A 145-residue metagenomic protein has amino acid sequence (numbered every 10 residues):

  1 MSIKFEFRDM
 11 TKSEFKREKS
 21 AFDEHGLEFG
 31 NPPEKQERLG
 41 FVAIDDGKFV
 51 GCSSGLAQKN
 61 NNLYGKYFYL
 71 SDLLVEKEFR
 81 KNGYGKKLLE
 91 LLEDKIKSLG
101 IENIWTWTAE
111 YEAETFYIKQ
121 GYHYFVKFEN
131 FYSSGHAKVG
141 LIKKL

Functional and structural regions predicted by a protein language model:
I3-G65, S71, E76, Y111 (+1 more regions): Acetyl-CoA-dependent GNAT
F79, G83-L91: Conserved acetyl-CoA pyrophosphate-binding loop and the N-cap/start of the following alpha-helix in GNAT-like
I96-A109: Conserved GNAT acetyl-CoA-binding A-motif
W105-W107, H123-G140: Conserved catalytic-core motifs of GNAT/GCN5-like acyltransferases
Y117, Y122: Conserved active-site tyrosine of GNAT-family acetyltransferases
I142-L145: Short beta-strand-to-coil "C-cap" segments at the C-terminal boundary of structured domains/repeats, marking
